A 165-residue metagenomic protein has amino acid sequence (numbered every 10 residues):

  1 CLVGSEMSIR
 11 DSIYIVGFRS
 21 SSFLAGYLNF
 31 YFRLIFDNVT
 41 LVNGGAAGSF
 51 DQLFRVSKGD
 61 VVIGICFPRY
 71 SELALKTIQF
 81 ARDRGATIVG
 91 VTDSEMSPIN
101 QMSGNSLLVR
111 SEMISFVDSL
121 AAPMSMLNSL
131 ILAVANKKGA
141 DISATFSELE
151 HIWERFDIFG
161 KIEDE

Functional and structural regions predicted by a protein language model:
C1-I9: Single conserved hydrophobic/aromatic residue that forms the stacking wall/gate of nucleotide- or nucleobase-binding
S12-S125, S129-K138: Glycine-rich phosphate-binding loops that contact phosphosugars or nucleotide phosphates
A140-E165: A short, charged, Gly/Pro-tolerant segment at domain boundaries
